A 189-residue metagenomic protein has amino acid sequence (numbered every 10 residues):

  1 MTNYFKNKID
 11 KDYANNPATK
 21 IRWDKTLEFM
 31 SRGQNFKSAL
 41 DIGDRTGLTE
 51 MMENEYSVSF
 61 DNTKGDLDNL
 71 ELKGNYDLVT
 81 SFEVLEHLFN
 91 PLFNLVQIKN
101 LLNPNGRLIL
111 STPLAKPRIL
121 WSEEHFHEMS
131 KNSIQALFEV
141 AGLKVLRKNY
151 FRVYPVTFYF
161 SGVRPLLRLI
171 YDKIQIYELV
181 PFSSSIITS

Functional and structural regions predicted by a protein language model:
M1-F82, L92-V96, H127, K131-A136 (+2 more regions): Conserved N-terminal segment of class I S-adenosyl-L-methionine
Y13, P91, P104, P113-A115: Proline-centered helix-kink/hinge sites
N15, E86-H87, S122-E123: A generic structural signal for short
Q34, F89, N103: Short conserved AdoMet
V84-H87, L114: Hydrophobic adenine-recognition pocket in adenosine-nucleotide-binding enzymes
L92-R107: A short glycine-rich, Lys/Arg-flanked "PGG" loop and its adjoining helix->strand segment in the class I
R107-K131: Conserved class I S-adenosyl-L-methionine
V140-K144: Substrate-binding/catalytic lobe of Class I Rossmann-like enzymes that use SAM or dcSAM, i.e., the mid-to-C-terminal
